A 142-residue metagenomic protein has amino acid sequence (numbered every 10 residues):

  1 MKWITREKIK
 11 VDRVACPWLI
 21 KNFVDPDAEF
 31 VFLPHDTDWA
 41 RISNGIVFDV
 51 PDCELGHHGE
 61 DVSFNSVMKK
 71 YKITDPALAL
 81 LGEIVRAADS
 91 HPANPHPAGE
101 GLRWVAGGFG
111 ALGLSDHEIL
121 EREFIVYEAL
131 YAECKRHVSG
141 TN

Functional and structural regions predicted by a protein language model:
K2-R6, D12-K72, P76-A79: Conserved, aromatic- and glycine-enriched, well-ordered alpha/beta core segments that occur as contiguous structural
K70-N142: A charged, amphipathic interaction segment
